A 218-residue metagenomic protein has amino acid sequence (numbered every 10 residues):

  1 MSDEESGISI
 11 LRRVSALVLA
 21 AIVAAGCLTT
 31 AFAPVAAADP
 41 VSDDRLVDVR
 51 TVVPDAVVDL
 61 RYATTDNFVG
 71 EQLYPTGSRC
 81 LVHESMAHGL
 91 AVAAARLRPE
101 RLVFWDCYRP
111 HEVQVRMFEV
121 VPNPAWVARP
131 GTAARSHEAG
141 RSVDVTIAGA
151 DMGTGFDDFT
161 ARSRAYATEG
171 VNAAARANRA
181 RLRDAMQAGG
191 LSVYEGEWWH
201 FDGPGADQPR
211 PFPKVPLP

Functional and structural regions predicted by a protein language model:
S2, A20, G26-C107, M117-P218: Extracytoplasmic cell-surface/polysaccharide-interacting catalytic and binding patches
E4-L19: Bacterial N-terminal signal peptides that target proteins for export
P110: Segments that shape or occlude catalytic/ligand-binding pockets
V113-Q114: Short, well-ordered surface patches within globular domains
